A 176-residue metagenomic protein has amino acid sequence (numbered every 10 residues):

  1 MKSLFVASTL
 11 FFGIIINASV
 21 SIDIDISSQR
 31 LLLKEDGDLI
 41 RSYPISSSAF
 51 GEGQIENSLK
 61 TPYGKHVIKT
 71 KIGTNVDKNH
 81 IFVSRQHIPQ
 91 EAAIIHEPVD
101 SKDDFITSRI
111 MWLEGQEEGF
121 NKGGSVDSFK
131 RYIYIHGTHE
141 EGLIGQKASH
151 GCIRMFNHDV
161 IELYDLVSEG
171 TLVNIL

Functional and structural regions predicted by a protein language model:
M1-S8: Sec-dependent signal peptide recognition, specifically the positively charged N-region followed immediately by
S8-N17: Hydrophobic h-region of N-terminal signal peptides that target proteins for export in Gram-negative bacteria
A18-G51: A structural motif detector for short, solvent-exposed N-terminal "entry" segments of globular domains
S19, I26-S28, I40, T61-K65 (+3 more regions): Extracytoplasmic
I26, E35, S47, K69-T70 (+2 more regions): Pocket-edge structural micro-motifs
L39-K78: Electropositive
L59, V76-L176: Exported/periplasmic cell-wall-interacting domains
